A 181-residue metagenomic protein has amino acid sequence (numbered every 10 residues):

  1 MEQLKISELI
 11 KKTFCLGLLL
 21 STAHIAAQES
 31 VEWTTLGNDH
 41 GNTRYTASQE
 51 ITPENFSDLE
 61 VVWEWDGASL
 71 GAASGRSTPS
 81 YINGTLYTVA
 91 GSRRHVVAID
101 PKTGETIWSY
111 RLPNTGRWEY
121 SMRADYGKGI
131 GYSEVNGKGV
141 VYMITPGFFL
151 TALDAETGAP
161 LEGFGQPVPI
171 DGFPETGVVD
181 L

Functional and structural regions predicted by a protein language model:
E2-F14: Bacterial N-terminal signal peptides that target proteins for export
S21-A23: N-terminal signal peptide c-region/cleavage motif recognized by signal peptidases
Q28-S69, E105-Y120, A159-L181: Aromatic (tryptophan-biased) beta-strands that constitute blades/sheets of beta-rich domains
E32-G37, A72-H95, S121-F149, V179-L181: Repeat-blade elements of multi-bladed beta-propeller folds
D100-T103, A155-T157: Short loop/turn segments that connect beta-strands within beta-propeller blades
F149-T157, L161: Mature extracytoplasmic enzyme cores
